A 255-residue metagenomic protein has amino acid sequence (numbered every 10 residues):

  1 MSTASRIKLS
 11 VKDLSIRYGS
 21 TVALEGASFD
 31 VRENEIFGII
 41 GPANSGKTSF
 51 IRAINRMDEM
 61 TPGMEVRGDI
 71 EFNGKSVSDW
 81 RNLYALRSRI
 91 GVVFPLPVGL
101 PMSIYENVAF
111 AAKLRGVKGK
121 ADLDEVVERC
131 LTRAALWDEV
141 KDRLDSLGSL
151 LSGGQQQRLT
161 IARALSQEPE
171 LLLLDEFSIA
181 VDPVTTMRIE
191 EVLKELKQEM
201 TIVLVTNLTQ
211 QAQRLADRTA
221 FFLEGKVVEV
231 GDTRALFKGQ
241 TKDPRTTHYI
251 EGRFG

Functional and structural regions predicted by a protein language model:
D69-A85, D145: ABC ATPase NBD Q-loop/coupling interface
F72-S76, A121-D142: Conserved ABC ATPase "signature" region
D145-L151, Q155: Conserved ABC ATPase signature
E168: Conserved catalytic motifs of ABC-family nucleotide-binding domains
L172-D175: Catalytic Walker B motif of ABC-type/P-loop ATPase nucleotide-binding domains
T186-Q198: Helical segment within the ABC ATPase nucleotide-binding domain
K226-I250: Conserved beta-strand-loop-alpha-helix hinge in the C-terminal portion of ABC ATPase nucleotide-binding domains
